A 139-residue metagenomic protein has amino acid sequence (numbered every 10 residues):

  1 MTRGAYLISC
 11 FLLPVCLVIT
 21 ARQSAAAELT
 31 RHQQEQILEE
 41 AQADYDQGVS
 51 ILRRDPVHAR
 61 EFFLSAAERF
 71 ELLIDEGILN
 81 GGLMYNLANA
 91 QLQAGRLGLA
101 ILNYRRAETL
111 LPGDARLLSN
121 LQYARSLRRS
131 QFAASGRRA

Functional and structural regions predicted by a protein language model:
Q42, Q47-V49, N89, Y123: Residue-level recognition of tetratricopeptide repeat
